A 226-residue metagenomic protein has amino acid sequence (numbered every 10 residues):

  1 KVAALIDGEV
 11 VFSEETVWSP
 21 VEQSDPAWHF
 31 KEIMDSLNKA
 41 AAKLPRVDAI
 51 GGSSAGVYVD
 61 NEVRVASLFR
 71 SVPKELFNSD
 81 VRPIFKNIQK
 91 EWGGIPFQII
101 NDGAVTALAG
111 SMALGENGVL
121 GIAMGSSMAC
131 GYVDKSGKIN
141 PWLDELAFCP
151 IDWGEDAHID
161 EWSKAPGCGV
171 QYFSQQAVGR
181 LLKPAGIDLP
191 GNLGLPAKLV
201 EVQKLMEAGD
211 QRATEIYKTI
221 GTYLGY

Functional and structural regions predicted by a protein language model:
K1-F12, V119-S136, L182-G186: Gly/Thr-rich phosphate-binding beta-strand-loop-beta motif of the actin/hexokinase/Hsp70
F12-S13, E215: Aromatic (tryptophan-biased) beta-strands that constitute blades/sheets of beta-rich domains
E14-M34, R46-L120, D144-E145, I151-A157: Glycine-rich phosphate-binding loop and adjoining helix at the ATP-binding site of ATP-dependent phosphoryl-transfer
A27-A41, F85, Y217-Y226: Short, hydrophobic/amphipathic alpha-helical packing segments that form internal helix faces or helix-helix interfaces
S54-N61, A165-G225: A mobile "lid/hinge" subdomain adjacent to the ATP/sugar-phosphate binding pocket shared across diverse ATP-dependent
V133-P150: Eukaryotic endomembrane system proteins
W153-G167: The feature captures the short pre-catalytic strand/loop hairpin that immediately precedes and shapes the active-site
